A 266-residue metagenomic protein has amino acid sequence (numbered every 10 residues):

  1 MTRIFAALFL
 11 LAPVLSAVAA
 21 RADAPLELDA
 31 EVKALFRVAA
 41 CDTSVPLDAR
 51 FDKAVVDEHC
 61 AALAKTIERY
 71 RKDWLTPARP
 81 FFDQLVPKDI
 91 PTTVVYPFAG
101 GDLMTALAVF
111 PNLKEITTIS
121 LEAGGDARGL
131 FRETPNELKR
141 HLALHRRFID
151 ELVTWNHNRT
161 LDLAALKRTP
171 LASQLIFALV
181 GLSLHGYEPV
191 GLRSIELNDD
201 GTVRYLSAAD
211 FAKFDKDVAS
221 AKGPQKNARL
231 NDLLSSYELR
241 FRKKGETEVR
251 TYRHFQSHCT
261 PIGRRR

Functional and structural regions predicted by a protein language model:
M1-I4: Positively charged n-region of N-terminal signal peptides that target proteins for export
A6-S16: Bacterial N-terminal signal peptides
A17-A22: Boundary at the C-terminal end of the N-terminal hydrophobic targeting segment
D23-I149, S220-R266: Non-globular targeting/processing and membrane-anchoring segments
A99-N112, T117, T154-L179: Short, thiol/selenol-centered motifs that function as redox-active sites or metal-ligating centers
T117-A165, V190-F214: Thiol-based oxidoreductase modules, predominantly thioredoxin-like and allied folds used for disulfide exchange
N158, A164-L230, S236-E238: Short helix-loop boundary/capping segments
